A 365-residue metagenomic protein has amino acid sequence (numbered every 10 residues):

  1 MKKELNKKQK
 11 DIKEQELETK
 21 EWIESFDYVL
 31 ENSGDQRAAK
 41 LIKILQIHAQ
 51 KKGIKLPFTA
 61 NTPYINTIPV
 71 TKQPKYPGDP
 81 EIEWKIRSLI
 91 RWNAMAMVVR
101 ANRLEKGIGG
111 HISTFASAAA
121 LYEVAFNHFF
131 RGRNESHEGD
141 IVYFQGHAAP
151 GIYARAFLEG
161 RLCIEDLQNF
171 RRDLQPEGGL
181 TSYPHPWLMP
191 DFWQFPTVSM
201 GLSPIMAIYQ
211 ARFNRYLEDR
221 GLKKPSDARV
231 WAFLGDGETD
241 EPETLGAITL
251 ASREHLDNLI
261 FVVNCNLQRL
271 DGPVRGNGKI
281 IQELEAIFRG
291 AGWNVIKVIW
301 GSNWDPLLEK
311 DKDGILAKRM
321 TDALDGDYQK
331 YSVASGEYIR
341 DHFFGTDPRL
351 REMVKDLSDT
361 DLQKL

Functional and structural regions predicted by a protein language model:
N6-Q9, E18-K20, K40, L56-Y76 (+1 more regions): N-terminal pre-domain segments of enzymes
Q15-K51, K55: Amphipathic alpha-helical packing elements
L45-K72, H137, Q145, K297-K312 (+1 more regions): Terminal amphipathic helices with adjacent charged low-complexity linkers/tails
Q73-G78, P184-W193, A228-V230, V262-L270 (+1 more regions): Gly-rich Lys/Arg/Thr-decorated short loops/hinges at beta-loop-alpha junctions or inter-strand turns that position
G78-I90, A94-L104, H111-E254: Cofactor-binding active-site loop characterized by glycine-rich and histidine/acidic residues
H111-F115, K224, V230-L234, F261-N266 (+3 more regions): Conserved alpha/beta enzyme-core scaffolds, especially Rossmann-like or related mixed alpha/beta domains that build
V142-Q145, N258-N266: Short internal beta-strands
C265-L365: Long, well-ordered, tryptophan-enriched scaffold segments
